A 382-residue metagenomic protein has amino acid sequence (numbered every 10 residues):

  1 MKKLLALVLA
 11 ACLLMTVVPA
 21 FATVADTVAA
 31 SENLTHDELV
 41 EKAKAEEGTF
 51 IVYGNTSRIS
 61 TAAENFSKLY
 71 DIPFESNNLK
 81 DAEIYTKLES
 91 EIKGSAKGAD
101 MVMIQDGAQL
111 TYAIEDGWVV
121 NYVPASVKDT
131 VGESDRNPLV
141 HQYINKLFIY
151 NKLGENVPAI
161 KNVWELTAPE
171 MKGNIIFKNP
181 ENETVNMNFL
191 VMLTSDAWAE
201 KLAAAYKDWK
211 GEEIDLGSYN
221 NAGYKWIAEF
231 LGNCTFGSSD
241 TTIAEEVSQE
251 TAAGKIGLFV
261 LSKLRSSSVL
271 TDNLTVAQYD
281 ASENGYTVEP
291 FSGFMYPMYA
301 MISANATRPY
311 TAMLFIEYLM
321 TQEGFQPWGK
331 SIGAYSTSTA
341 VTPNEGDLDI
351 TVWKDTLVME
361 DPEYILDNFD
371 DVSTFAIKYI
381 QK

Functional and structural regions predicted by a protein language model:
M1-E46, K382: Short, low-complexity disordered leader/linker segments with a strong preference for bacterial N-terminal type II
T23-V28, E32, T351-K382: Conserved C-terminal helix/tail region of periplasmic/extracytoplasmic solute-binding proteins
N33-K44, N55-P73, S268, K330: Short, polar/charged alpha-helical segment
I51-E64, E75-E89, K97-E246: Extracytoplasmic ligand-binding site segments that recognize negatively charged/polar headgroups
L88, E246-G254, I302: Hydrophobic residues within well-ordered alpha-helices
A108-Y112, G254-Y279: A ligand-binding cleft/hinge motif common to bilobed small-molecule-binding domains
D129-G132, Y143-K146, Y224-F230, N273-A304: Periplasmic-binding protein-like
G293-E360: Mature extracytoplasmic/periplasmic domains
